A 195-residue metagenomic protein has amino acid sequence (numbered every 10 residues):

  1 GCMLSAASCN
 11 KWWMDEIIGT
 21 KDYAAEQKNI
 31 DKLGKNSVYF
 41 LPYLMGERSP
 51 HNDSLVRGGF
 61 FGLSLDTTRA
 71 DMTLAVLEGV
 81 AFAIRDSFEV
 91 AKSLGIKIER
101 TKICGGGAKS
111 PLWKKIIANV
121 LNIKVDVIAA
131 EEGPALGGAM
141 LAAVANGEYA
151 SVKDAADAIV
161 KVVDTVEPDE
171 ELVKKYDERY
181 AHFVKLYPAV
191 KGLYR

Functional and structural regions predicted by a protein language model:
G1-R195: Active-site core segments that coordinate phosphate-bearing ligands/cofactors across diverse enzyme families
